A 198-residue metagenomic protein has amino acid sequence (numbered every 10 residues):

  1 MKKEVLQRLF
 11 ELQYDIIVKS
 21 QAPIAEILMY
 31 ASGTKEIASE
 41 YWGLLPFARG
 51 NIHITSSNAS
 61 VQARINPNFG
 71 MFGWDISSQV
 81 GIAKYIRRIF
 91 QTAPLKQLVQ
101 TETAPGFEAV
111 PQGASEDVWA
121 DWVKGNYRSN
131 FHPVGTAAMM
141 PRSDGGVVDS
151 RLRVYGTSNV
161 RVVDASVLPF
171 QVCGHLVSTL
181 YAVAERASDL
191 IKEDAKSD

Functional and structural regions predicted by a protein language model:
M1-T179, A187-D198: FAD-dependent oxidoreductase catalytic-site/capping-region signature
